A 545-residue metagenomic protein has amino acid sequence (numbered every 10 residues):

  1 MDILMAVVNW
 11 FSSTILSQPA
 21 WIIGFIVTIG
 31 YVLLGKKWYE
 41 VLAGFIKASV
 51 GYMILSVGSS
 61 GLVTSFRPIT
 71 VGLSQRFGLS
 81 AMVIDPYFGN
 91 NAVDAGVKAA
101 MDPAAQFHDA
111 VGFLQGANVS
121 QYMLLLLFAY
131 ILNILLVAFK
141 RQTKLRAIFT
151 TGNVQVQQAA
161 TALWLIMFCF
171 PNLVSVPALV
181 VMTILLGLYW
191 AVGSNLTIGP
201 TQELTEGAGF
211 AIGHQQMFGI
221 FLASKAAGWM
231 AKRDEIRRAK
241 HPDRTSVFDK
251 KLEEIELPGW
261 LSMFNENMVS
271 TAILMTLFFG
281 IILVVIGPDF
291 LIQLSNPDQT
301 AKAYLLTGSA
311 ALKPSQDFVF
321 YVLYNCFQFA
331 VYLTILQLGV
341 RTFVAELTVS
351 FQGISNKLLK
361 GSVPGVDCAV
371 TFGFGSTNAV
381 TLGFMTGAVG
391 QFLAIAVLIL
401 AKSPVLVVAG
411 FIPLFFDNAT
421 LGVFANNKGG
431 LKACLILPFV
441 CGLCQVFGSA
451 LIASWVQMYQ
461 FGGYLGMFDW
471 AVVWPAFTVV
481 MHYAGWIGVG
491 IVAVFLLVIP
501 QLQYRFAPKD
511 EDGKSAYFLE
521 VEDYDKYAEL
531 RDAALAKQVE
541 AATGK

Functional and structural regions predicted by a protein language model:
M1-G58, G116-G353, L358-A369, Q457-G544: Signature of multi-pass transmembrane helix bundles
A43-G213, V380-G387, Q391-Y459: Early transmembrane hairpin of solute transport permeases
P364-L382, T386, G390: Alpha-helical transmembrane segments and their immediate interhelical loop/hinge regions in multi-pass membrane
